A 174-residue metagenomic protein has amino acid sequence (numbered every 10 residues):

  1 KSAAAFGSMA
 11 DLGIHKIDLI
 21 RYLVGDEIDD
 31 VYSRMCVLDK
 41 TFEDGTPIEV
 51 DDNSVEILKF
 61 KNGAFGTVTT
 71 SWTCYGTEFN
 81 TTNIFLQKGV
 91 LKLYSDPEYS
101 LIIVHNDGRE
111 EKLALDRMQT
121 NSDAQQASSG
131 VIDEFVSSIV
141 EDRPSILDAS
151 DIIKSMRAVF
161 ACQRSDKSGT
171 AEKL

Functional and structural regions predicted by a protein language model:
K1-I48, G169: Predominantly a Rossmann-like dinucleotide-binding segment in NAD(P)-dependent oxidoreductases
A5-G7, M118-D123, E141-I146: Active-site rim elements
L12-H15, A127, S150, K154: A generic structural signal for residues located within well-ordered alpha-helices of large catalytic or ligand-binding
K16-I17, S128-D133, V159: A general structural signal for well-ordered alpha-helical segments in protein cores
M35-V37, D44-D51, F60-V131: NAD(P)-dinucleotide binding in Rossmann-like oxidoreductases
E56-L58: Short beta-strand scaffold segments in enzyme catalytic cores
K61, R109, E134-L174: C-terminal helix-rich "cap/oligomerization" subdomain common to oxidoreductases
